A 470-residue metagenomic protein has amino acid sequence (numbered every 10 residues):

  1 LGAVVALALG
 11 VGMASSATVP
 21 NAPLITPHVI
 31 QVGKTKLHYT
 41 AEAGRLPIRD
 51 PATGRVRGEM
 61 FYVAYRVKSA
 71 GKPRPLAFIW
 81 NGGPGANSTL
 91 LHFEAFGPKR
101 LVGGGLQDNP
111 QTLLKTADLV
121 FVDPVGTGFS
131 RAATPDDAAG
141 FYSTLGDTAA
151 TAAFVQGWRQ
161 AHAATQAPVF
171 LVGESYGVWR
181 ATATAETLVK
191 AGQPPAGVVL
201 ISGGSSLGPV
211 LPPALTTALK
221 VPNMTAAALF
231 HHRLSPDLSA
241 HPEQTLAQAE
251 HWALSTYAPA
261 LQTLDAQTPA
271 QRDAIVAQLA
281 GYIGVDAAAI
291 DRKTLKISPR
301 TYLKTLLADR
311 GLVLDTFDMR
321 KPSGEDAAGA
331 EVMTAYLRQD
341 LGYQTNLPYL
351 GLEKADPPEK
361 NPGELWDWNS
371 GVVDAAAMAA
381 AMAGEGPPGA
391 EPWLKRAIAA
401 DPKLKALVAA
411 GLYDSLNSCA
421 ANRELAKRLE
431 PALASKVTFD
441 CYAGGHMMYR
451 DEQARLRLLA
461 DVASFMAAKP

Functional and structural regions predicted by a protein language model:
M13-L76, S88-T89, E94: Catalytic-loop region of hydrolases
T53-G140, K427: N-terminal cap/lid subdomain of alpha/beta-hydrolase-fold enzymes
P124, F141-R159: Alpha/beta-hydrolase active-site loop
A164-S175: Alpha/beta-hydrolase fold nucleophile elbow
L188-G281: A catalytic-pocket lid/entrance helix-loop region that shapes and gates access to the active site across common
T263-L416: Alpha/beta-hydrolase fold catalytic core
L404, S418-R428: Short alpha-helix in the alpha/beta-hydrolase fold that links the catalytic acid
G445-R455: Catalytic histidine-centered segment of alpha/beta-hydrolase-like enzymes
